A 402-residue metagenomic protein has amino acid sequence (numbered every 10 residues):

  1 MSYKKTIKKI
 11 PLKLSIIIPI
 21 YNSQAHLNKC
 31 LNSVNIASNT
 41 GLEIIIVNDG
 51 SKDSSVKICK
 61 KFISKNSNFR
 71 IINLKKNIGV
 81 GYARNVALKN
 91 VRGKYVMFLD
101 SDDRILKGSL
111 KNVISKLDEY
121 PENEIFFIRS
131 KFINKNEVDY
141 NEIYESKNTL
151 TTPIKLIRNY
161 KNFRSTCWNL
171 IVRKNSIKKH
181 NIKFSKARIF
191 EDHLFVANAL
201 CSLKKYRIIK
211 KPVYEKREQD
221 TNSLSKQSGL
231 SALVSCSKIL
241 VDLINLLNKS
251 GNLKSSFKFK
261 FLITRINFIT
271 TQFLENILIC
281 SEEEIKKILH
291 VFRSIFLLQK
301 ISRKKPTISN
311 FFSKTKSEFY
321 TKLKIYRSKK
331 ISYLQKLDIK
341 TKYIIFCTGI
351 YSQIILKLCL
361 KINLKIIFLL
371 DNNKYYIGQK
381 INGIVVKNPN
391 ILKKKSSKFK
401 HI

Functional and structural regions predicted by a protein language model:
M1-S33: N-proximal low-complexity "stem/linker" segments adjacent to membrane-targeting elements
N32-G41: Short, acidic, metal-binding catalytic loop of nucleotide-sugar glycosyltransferases
S33, N48-I58, K76: A conserved acidic beta->alpha catalytic loop
G41-G50, R70-L74, D100-S101: Short beta-strand/loop segment that forms part of the nucleotide-sugar
L74-V91: Glycine-rich, basic loop-to-helix element that forms the pyrophosphate-binding segment of sugar-nucleotide handling
V96: Short aromatic/hydrophobic "clamp" motif used to bind/position activated sugar donors
S101-I209, K216-L233: Donor-binding/catalytic cores of nucleotide-activated saccharide and glycerol-phosphate transferases/polymerases
I277-Y343, I354, K361, N390: Membrane-interface aromatic/basic loop that binds lipid-linked glycans or pyrophosphate carriers, typified by
